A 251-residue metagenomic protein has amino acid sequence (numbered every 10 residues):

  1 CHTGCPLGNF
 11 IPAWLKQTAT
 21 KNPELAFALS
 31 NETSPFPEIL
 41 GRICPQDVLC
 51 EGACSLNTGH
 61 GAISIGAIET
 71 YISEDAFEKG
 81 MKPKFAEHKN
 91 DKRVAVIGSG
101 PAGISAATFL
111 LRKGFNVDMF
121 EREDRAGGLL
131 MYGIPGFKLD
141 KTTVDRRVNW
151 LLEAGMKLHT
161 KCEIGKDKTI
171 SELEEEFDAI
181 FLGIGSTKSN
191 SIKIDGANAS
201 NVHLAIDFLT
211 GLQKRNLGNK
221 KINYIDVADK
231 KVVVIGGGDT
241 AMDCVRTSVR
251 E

Functional and structural regions predicted by a protein language model:
C1-G8, L40, C44, C50 (+1 more regions): Short cysteine clusters
P6, L15, S55, M131: A short local structural element in Rossmann-fold oxidoreductases
N9, K21, P45, I63 (+4 more regions): Conserved active-site and cofactor/substrate-binding residues in soluble primary-metabolism enzymes
F10-R42, D47, G59-H88, L212-Q213 (+1 more regions): Ferredoxin-type iron-sulfur electron-transfer modules in oxidoreductases and energy-metabolism complexes
P12, E24, G52, N190 (+1 more regions): Glycine-centered loop/turn positions within well-structured domains that cap or flank conserved ligand/cofactor-binding
Q46, C50-G52, L56-G59, E176-G183: Hydrophobic or amphipathic alpha-helical targeting/insertion segments
E69-E251: Residues forming the flavin
